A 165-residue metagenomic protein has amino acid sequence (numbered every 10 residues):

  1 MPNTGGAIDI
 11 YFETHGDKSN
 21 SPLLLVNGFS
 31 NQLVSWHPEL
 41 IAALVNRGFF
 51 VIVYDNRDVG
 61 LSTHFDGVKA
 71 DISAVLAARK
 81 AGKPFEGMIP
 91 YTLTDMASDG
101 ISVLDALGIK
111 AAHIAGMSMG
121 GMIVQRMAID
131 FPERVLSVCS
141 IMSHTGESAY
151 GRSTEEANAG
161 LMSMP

Functional and structural regions predicted by a protein language model:
N3-K83: Conserved HGGG/HGGXW glycine-rich cap/lid loop of the alpha/beta-hydrolase fold
P22, F50, K110-H113, R134-S137: Structural signature of beta-strand start/N-cap positions in the alpha/beta core of ABC transporter nucleotide-binding
N27, A112, G116-S118: Conserved alpha/beta-hydrolase "nucleophile elbow" surrounding the catalytic nucleophile
N46, D130-E133: Residues at the C-terminal ends
D55, S118, M142-H144: Nucleotide-sugar donor-binding loop of glycosyltransferases
R79-A112: Conserved acidic catalytic loop of the alpha/beta-hydrolase fold
M96, I114-G116, I141: Short beta-strand immediately N-terminal to the catalytic nucleophile in serine-hydrolase-like folds
M122-I129, S137-P165: Flexible "cap/lid" loop of the alpha/beta hydrolase fold
